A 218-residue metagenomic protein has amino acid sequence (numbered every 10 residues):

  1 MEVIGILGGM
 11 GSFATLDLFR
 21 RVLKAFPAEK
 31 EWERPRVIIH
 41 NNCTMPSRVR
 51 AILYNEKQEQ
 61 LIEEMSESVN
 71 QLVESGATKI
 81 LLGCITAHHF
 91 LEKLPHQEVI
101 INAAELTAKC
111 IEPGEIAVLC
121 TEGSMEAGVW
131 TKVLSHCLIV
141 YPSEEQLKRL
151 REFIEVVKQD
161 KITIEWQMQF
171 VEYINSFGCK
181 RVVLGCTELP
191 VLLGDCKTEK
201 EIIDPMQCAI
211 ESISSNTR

Functional and structural regions predicted by a protein language model:
M1-R218: Non-catalytic structural scaffold of enzyme domains
